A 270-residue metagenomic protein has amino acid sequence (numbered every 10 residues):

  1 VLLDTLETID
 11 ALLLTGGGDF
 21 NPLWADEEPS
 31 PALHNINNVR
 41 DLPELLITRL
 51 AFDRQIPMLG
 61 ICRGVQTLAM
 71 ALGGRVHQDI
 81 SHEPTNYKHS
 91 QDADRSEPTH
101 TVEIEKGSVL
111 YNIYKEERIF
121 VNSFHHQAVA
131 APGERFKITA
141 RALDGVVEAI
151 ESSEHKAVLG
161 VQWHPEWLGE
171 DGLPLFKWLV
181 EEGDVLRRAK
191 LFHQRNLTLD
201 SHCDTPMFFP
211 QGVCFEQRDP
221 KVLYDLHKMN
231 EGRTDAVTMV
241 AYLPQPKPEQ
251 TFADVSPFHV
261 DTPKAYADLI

Functional and structural regions predicted by a protein language model:
L2-L59, L72-G73, H77, H82-T85 (+1 more regions): Flexible gly/pro-rich beta->alpha loop and the following alpha-helix that scaffold active-site loops
V39, L72-E148: Pocket-forming structural segment of enzyme catalytic cores
G60-V65: Glycine-rich beta-to-alpha active-site loop
S123-Q127, G160-P165, T198-T205: Histidine-centered catalytic micro-motifs
V146-S153, L226: Short, surface-exposed beta-strand/loop micro-motifs that present aromatic residues
V161-R188: Acyltransferase
R188-I270: N-terminal hydrophobic targeting/anchoring segments and the immediately downstream early-domain regions of hydrolases
